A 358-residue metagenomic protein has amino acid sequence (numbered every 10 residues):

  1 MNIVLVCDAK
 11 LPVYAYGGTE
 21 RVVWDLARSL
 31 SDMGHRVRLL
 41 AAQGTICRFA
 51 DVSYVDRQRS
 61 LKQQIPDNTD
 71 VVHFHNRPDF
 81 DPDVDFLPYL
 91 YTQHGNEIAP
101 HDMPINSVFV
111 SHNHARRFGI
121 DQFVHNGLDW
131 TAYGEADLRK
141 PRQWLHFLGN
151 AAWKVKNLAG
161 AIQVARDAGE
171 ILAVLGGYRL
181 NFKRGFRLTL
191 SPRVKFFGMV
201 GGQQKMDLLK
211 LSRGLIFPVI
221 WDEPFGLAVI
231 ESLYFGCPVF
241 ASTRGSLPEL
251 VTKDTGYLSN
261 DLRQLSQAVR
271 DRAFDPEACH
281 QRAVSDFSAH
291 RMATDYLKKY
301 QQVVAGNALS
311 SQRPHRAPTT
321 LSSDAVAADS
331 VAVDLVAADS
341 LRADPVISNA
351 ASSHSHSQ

Functional and structural regions predicted by a protein language model:
C7-G17, R21-K62, N181: N-terminal strand-loop element at the rim of the active site of nucleotide-sugar-dependent glycosyltransferases
D56, Q267-S322: A charged, aromatic-enriched C-terminal amphipathic alpha-helix characteristic of glycosyltransferases across folds
Y91, G95-I98, P104-E135, K140-L148: Donor nucleotide-sugar binding/catalytic pocket of nucleotide-sugar-dependent glycosyltransferases
D121, A132-L175: Conserved donor-binding/catalytic core segment of Leloir-type glycosyltransferases
G176, R184-V200, M206: Nucleotide-activated donor-binding/catalytic signature segment of Leloir-type glycosyltransferases, i.e., the conserved
M206, V229-Y234, P248-E249: Short alpha-helical segment that forms part of, or immediately flanks, the ligand-binding pocket in carbohydrate-active
P238-A241: Short hydrophobic beta-strand element within catalytic cores of glycosyltransferases and related nucleotide-activated
L250-R263, A268-A273: Conserved acidic donor-binding segment of nucleotide-sugar-dependent glycosyltransferases
